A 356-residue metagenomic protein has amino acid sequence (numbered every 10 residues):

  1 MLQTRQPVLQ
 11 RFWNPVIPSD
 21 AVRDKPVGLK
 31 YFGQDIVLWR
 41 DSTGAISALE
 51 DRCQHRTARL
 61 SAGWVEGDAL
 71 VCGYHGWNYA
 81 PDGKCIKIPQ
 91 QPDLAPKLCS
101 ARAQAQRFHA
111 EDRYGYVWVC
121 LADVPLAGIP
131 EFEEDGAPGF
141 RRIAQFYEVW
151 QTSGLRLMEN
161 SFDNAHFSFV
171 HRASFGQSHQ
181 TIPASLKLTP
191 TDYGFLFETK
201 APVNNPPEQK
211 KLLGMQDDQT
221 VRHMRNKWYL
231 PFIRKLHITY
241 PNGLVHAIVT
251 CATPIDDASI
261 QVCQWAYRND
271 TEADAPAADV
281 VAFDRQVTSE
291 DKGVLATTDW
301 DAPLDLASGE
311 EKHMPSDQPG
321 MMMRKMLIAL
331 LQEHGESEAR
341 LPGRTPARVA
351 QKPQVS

Functional and structural regions predicted by a protein language model:
L2-R5, P15-R142, V349-S356: Rieske [2Fe-2S] iron-sulfur-binding domain
R5-L9, A266: Short, positively charged
V8-L9, V22, Y31, A103 (+5 more regions): A generic structural signal for short, non-catalytic loop/turn and secondary-structure boundary residues
V8-R11, G243-V245: Short coil-to-beta-strand transition motifs
L9-I17, K87-L94, H166-V170, P231-K235: Short Pro/Gly-enriched beta-strand edge/turn motifs at strand-loop
A45, P125-S356: C-terminal catalytic domain of Rieske-type non-heme iron oxygenases
